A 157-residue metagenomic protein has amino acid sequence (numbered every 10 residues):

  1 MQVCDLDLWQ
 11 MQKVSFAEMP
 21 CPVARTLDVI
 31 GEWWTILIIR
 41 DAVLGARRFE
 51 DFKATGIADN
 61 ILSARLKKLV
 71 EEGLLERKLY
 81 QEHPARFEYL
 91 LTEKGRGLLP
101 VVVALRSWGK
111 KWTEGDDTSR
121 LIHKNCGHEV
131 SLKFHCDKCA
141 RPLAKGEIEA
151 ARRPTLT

Functional and structural regions predicted by a protein language model:
M1-I30: N-terminal leader segment of winged-helix/HTH proteins
M1-L8, S107-T157: C-terminal regulatory/oligomerization modules of transcriptional regulators
A17, Y80-Q81: Short loop/turn motifs at secondary-structure junctions and domain boundaries
C21-I61: N-terminal helix-turn-helix DNA-binding core of bacterial DNA-binding proteins
G31, E82-V102: Basic, amphipathic "hinge/linker" alpha-helix immediately C-terminal to the N-terminal HTH DNA-binding motif
F52-Y80: Canonical helix-turn-helix DNA-binding module
E72, V101-W112: Alpha-helical linker/hinge and terminal dimerization helices associated with HTH transcriptional regulators
